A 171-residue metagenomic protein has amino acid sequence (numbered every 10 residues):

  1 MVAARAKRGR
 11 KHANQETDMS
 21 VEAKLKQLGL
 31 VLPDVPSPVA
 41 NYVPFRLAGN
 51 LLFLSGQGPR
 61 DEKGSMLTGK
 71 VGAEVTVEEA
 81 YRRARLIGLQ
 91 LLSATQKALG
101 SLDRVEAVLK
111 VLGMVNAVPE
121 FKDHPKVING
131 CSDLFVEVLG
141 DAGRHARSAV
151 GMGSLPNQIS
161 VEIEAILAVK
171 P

Functional and structural regions predicted by a protein language model:
R5-A6, A23: Generic extreme N-terminus detector
A6-K7, P171: Intrinsic disorder/low-complexity segments
K7-D18: Short, Lys/Arg-enriched N-terminal segments with co-localized hydrophobic residues within the first ~10-30 amino acids
D18-P171: Short, polar/acidic, helix-capping and beta-turn segments at strand->helix junctions that line the mouths
